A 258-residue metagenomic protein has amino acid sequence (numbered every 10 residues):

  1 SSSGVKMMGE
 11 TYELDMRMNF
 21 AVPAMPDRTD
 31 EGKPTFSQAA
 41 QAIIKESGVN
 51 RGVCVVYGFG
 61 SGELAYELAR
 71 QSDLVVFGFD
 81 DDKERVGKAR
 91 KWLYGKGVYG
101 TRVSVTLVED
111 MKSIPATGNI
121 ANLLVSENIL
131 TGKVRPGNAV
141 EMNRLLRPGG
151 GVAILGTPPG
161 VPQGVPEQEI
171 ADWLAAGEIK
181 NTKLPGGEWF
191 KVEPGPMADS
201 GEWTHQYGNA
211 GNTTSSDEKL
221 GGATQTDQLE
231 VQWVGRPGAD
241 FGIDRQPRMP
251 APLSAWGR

Functional and structural regions predicted by a protein language model:
S1-F59, A69-S72, Y94, A171-A175 (+2 more regions): Extracellular/periplasmic ectodomains of large secreted or surface enzymes and adhesion receptors
L64-Y66: Conserved SAM-dependent methyltransferase scaffold
V75-D80: Conserved SAM-binding motif I beta-strand of class I
K83-E84, G160: Helix N-cap at the beta1-alpha1 junction of Rossmann-like dinucleotide-binding domains, i.e., the first residues
V86-A116: S-adenosyl-L-methionine
A121-P136: A short SAM/SAH-binding and catalytic strip from SAM-dependent methyltransferases
V134-V152: A short glycine-rich, Lys/Arg-flanked "PGG" loop and its adjoining helix->strand segment in the class I
G156-T157: Acidic carboxylate diad motif detector
